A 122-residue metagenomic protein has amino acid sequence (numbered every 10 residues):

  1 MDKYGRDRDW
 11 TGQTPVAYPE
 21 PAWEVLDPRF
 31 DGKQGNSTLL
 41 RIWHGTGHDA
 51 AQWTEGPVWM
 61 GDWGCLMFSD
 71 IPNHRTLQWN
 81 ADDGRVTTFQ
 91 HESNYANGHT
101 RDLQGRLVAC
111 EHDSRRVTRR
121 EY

Functional and structural regions predicted by a protein language model:
D2-T38: Blade/loop signatures of beta-propeller domains
F30-G32, A109, V117-R119: Short secondary-structure boundary/capping segments
S37-L39, G45-C65, H91-R116: Beta-rich, blade/repeat-based domains predominating in secreted/periplasmic proteins but also intracellular
T38-L40, G84-T87: Predominantly a core beta-strand signature of beta-propeller blades across repeat-based propeller domains
D70: Structural signature of FAD isoalloxazine-binding scaffolds in flavoprotein oxidoreductases
H74-L77, R115-R119: Structural signal for beta-propeller blades
Q78-A81, G98-H99: Short alpha-helical elements
N80-G84, E121-Y122: Short loop/turn segments that connect beta-strands within beta-propeller blades
